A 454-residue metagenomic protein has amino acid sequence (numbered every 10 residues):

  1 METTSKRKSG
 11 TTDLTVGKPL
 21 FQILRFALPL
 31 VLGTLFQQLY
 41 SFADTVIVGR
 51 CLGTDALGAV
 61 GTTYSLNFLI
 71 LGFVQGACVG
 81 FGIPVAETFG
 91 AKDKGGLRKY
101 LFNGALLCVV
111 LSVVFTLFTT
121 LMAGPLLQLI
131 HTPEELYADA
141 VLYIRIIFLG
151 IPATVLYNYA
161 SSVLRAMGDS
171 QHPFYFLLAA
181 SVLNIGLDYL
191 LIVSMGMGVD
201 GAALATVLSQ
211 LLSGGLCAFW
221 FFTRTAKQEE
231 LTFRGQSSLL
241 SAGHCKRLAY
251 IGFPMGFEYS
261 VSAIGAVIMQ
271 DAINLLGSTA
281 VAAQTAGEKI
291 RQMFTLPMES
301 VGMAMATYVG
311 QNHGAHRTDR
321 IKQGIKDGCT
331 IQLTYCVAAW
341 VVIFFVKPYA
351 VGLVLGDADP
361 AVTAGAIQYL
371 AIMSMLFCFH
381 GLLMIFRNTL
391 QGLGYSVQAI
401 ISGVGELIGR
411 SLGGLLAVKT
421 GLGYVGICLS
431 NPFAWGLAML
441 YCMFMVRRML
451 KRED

Functional and structural regions predicted by a protein language model:
M1-A27, V85-G150, S194-F253, V309-L376 (+1 more regions): Short alpha-helical transmembrane segments in multi-pass integral membrane proteins
L14-L52, S65-G80, P84, V109-T116 (+4 more regions): N-terminal transmembrane alpha-helices
R25-D44, I146, Y157, A180 (+4 more regions): Transmembrane helical elements of multi-pass membrane transporters/channels
L35, L39-G58, L127-E134, L190-M197 (+4 more regions): Helix-terminus/linker motif at the lipid-water interface of multi-pass membrane proteins
Q37, S41-V48, L71-C78, G82 (+17 more regions): Alpha-helical transmembrane segments and their lipid-water interface positions in multi-pass membrane proteins
V48-F68, E134-D139, V199-D200, G243-I251 (+5 more regions): Interfacial/gating helices of multi-pass transporter permease domains
L57-L117, T154-P173, A283-K347, H380-S402 (+1 more regions): Small-residue-rich hydrophobic transmembrane alpha-helices
C78, I146-R165, P173-S181, A202-C217 (+4 more regions): Short runs within selected transmembrane alpha-helices of multi-pass transporters and secretion channels
